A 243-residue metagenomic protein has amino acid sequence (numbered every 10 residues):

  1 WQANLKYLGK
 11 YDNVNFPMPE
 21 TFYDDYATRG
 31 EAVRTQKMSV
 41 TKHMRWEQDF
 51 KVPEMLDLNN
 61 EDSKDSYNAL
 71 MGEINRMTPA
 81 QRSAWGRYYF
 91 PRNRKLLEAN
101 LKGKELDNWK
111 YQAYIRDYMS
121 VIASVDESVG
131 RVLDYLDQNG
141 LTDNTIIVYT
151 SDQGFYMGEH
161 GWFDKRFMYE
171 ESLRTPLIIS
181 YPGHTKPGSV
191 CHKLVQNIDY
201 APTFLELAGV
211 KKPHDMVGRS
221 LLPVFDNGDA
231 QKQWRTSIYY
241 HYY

Functional and structural regions predicted by a protein language model:
W1-N144, V148-L194, L207-D215: Active-site-proximal cap/lid insertion segments
Q153-E159, I198-A201, E206-Y243: C-terminal cap/loop subdomain of S1 sulfatases and analogous C-terminal strand-loop tails that border
